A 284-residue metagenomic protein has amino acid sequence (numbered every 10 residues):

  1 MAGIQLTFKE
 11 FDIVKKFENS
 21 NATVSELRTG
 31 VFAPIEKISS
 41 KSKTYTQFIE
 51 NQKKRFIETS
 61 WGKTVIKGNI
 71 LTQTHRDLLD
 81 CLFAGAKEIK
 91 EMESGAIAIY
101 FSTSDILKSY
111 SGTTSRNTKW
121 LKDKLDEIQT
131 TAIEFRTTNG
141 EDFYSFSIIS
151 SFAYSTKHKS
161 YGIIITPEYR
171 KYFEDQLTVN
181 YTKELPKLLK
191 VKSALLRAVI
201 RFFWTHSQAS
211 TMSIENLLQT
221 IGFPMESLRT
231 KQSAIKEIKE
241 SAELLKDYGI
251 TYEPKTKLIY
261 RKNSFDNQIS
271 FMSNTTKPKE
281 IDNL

Functional and structural regions predicted by a protein language model:
M1-L284: Charged, alpha-helix-forming regions
